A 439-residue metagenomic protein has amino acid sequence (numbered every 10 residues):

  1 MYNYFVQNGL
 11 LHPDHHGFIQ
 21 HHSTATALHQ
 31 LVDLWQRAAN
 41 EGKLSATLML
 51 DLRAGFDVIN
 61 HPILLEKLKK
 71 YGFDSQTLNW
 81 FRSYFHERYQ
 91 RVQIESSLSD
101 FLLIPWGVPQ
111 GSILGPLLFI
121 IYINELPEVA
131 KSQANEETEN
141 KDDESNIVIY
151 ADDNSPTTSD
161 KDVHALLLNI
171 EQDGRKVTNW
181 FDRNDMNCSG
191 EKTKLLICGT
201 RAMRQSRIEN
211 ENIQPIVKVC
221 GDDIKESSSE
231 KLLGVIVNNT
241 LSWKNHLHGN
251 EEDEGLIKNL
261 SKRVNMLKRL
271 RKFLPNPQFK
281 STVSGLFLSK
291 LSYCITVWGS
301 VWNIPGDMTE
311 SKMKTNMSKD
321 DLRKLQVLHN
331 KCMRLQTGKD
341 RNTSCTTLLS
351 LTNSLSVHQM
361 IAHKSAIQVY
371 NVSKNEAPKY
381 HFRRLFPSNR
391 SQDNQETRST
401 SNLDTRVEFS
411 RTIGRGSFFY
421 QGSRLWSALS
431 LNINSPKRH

Functional and structural regions predicted by a protein language model:
M1-H15, P116-T158, I295-V297: Active-site palm subdomain of RNA-directed nucleic acid polymerases
M1-P109, T158, T309: Conserved pre-catalytic core of RNA-dependent polymerases
N8-H29, T47-M49, V92-L118, T157-D160 (+8 more regions): Short, conserved non-catalytic motifs in the polymerase core
H16-A25, R37-E41, R53-D57, K70-F73 (+9 more regions): Conserved, non-catalytic sequence blocks in retroelement Pol enzymes and Pol-derived host proteins
Q36-L44, T178-I197, K225, N316 (+1 more regions): Short, charged alpha-helical motifs in flexible N/C-terminal segments and linkers
D51, L68, F81, G111 (+9 more regions): Short, conserved catalytic/metal-binding micro-motifs enriched in Asp/Glu and His
L98, Q172, N187-S228: Short, conserved micro-motifs composed of acidic
G221-W298: Basic, alpha-helical interaction scaffolds
